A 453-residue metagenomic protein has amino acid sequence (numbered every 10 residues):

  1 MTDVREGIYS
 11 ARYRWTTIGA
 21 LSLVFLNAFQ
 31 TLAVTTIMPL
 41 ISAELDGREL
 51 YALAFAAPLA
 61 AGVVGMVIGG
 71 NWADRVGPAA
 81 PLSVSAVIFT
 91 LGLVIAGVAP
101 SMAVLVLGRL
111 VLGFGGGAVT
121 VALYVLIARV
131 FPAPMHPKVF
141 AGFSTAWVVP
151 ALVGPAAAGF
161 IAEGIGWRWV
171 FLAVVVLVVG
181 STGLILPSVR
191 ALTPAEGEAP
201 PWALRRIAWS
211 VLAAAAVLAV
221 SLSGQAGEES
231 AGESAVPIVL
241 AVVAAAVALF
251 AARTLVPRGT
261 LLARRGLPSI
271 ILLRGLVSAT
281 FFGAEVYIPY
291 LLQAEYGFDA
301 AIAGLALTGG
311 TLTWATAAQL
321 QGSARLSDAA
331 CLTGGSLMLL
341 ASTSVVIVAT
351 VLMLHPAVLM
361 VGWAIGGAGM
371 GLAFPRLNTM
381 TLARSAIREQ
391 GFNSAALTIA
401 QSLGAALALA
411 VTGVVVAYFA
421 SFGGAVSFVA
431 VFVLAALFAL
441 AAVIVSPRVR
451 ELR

Functional and structural regions predicted by a protein language model:
M1-R12, T193-P200, P447-R453: Intrinsic disorder in cytosolic terminal tails and internal cytosolic loops of multi-pass membrane transporters
T2-L186, V414-Y418, F428-A435, L440: Transmembrane-helix bundle of Major Facilitator Superfamily
Y13-T36, E49, F55-A57, V64-I68 (+5 more regions): 12-transmembrane solute porter fold
G19, S85, G92, G108 (+12 more regions): Small-residue hotspots
G47, G70-N71, A103-V104, V130-P137 (+5 more regions): Short juxtamembrane and helix-loop transition motifs at transmembrane-helix boundaries in membrane proteins
E49-L50, A103-G108, G166, P201-L204 (+3 more regions): Interfacial loop-to-helix junctions that mark the boundaries of transmembrane helices in multi-pass membrane
G97-S101, L186-V189, Q225-E229, G322 (+2 more regions): Transmembrane helix-loop junctions and nearby membrane-interface residues
E163-R274, T280: Hydrophobic transmembrane-helix bundles of small-molecule transporters
